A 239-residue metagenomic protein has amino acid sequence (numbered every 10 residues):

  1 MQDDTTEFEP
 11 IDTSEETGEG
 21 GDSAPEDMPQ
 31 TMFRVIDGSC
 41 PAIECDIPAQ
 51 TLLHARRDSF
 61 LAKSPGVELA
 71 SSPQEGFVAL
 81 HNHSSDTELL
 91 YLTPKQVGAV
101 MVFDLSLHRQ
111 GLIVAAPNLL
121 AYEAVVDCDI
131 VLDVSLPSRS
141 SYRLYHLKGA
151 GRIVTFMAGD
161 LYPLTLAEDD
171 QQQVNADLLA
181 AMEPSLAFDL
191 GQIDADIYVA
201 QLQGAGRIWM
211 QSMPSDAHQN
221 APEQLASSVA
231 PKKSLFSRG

Functional and structural regions predicted by a protein language model:
Q2-G239: Composition-driven recognition of glycine/serine/threonine/acidic- and proline-rich low-complexity segments and repeats
